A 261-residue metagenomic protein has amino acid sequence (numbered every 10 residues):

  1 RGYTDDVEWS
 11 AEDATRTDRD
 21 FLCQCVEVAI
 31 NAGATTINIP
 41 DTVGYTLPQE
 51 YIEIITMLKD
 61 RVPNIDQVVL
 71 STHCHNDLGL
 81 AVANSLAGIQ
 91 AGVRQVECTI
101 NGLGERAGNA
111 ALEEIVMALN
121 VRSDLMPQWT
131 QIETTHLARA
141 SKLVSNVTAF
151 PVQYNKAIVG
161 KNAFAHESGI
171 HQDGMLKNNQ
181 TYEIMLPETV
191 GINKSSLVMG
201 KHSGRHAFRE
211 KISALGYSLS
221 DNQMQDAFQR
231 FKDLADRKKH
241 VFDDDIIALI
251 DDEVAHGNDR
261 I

Functional and structural regions predicted by a protein language model:
R1-L70, S85-V93: Alpha/beta enzyme core
E8-S10, T36-N38, V69-H73, Q95-T99 (+4 more regions): Structured core elements
E12-A14, D41-G44, H75, I100-G102 (+1 more regions): Short, ordered loop/turn segments at secondary-structure junctions
R16, Y45-T46, G104-E105, K161 (+2 more regions): Short secondary-structure capping/turn micro-motifs that flank functional sites
D18, A111, L186-P187: Generic structural signal for alpha-helix starts
N31-A32, N120, R205: Short connector loops/turns at beta-strand edges and beta->alpha or beta->beta junctions
T46, E53-Y182: Catalytic alpha/beta core domains of metabolic enzymes, predominantly
M117, L125-I261: A mid-to-C-terminal "edge-of-domain" accessory segment
